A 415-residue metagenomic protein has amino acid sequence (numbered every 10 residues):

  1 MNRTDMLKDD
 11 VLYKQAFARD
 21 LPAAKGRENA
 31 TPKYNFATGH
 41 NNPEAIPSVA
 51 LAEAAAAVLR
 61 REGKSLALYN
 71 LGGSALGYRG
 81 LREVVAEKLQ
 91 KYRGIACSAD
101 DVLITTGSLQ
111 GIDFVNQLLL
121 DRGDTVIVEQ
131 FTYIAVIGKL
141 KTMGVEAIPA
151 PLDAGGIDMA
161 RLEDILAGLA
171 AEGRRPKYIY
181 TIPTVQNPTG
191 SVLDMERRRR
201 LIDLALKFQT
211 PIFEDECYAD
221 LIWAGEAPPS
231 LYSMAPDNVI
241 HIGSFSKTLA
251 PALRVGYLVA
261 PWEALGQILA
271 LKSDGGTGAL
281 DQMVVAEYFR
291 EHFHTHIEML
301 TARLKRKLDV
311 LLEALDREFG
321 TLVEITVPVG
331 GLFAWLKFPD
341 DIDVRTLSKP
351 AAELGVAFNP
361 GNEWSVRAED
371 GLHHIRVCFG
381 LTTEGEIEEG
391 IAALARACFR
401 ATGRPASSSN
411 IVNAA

Functional and structural regions predicted by a protein language model:
M1, E353, A368-A415: PLP-dependent enzyme catalytic core of the Aspartate aminotransferase-like
L12-T106, F289-E291, A357, A401: N-terminal small-domain helix-loop-helix segment of the aminotransferase-like
S65-Q209, A219-I240, L304, G385 (+1 more regions): Conserved core of the PLP fold type I
D215: Glycine-centered flexible beta-alpha turn that most often forms the glycine-rich phosphate-binding loop
D237-K305: Conserved core segment of the aminotransferase class I/II
V259, W335-K337, C378-G380: Short hydrophobic/aromatic beta-strand micro-patches that form the beta-sheet surface supporting nucleotide- or nucleic
A302-L312, E324-K337: Conserved glycine-rich beta-strand-loop-beta hairpin in the small C-terminal domain of fold type I
I342-L347, G385-E389: Short, conserved charged micro-motifs
